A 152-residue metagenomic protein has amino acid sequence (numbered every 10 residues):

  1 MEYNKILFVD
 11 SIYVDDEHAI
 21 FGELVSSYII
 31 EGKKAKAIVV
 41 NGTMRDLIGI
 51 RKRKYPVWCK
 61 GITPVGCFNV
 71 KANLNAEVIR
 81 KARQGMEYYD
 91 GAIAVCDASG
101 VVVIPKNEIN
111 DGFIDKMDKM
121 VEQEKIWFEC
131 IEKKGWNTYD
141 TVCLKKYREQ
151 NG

Functional and structural regions predicted by a protein language model:
M1-D90, V102-T138, V142-G152: Feature captures the catalytic cores and cofactor-binding loops of soluble hydro-lyases/lyases that act on carboxylate
A94, S99-G100: Channel- or pocket-lining gating/hinge segments that regulate access to a cavity or pore
